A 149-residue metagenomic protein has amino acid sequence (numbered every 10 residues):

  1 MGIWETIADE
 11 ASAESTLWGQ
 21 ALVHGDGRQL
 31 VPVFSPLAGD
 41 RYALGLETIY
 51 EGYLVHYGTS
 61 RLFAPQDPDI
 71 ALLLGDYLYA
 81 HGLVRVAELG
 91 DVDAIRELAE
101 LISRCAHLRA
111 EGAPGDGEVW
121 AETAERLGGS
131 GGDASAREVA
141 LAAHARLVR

Functional and structural regions predicted by a protein language model:
M1-R149: All-alpha prenyltransferase/terpene-synthase fold signal
